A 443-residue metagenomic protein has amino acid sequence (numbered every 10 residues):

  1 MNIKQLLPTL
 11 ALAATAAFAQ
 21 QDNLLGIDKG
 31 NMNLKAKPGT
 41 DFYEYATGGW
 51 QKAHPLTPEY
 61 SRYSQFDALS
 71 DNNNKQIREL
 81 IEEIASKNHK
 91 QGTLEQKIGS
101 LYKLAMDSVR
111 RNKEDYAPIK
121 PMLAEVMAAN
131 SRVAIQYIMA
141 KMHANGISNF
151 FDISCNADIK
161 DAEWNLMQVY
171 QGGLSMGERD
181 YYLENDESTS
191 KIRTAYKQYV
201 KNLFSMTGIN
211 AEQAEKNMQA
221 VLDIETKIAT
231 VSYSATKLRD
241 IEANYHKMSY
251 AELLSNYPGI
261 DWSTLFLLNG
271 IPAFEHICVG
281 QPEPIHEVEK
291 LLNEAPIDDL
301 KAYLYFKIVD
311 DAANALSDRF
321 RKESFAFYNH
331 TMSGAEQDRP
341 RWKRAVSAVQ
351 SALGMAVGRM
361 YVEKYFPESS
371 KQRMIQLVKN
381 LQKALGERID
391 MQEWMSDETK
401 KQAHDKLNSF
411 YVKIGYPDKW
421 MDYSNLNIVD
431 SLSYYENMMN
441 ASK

Functional and structural regions predicted by a protein language model:
M1-Q21: Bacterial Sec-dependent N-terminal signal peptides
L12, E59-I81, Q213-V231: Short secondary-structure subsegments characteristic of cysteine-rich extracellular domains
Q21-G30: Short, Gly/Pro- and small/polar-rich lid/capping loops
N31-K52, Y182, D186-S205, D397: Hydrophobic/aromatic-rich, well-ordered segments within soluble, folded domains that form packed cores
A36-T40, Y45-M106: Active-site-surrounding "flap" and adjacent substrate/cofactor-binding loops of secreted or lumenal enzymes, prototyped
W50-A53, M176, K227-K237, K383 (+2 more regions): Secretory-pathway/luminal and periplasmic proteins that interact with or process carbohydrate-rich
S70, N256-G259, C278-P282, F306 (+5 more regions): Intrinsically disordered, low-complexity linker/terminal regions across diverse proteins
E83-Q376: Noncatalytic, helix-rich "gating/capping" subdomain that lines the substrate-entry/channel surface of large enzyme
